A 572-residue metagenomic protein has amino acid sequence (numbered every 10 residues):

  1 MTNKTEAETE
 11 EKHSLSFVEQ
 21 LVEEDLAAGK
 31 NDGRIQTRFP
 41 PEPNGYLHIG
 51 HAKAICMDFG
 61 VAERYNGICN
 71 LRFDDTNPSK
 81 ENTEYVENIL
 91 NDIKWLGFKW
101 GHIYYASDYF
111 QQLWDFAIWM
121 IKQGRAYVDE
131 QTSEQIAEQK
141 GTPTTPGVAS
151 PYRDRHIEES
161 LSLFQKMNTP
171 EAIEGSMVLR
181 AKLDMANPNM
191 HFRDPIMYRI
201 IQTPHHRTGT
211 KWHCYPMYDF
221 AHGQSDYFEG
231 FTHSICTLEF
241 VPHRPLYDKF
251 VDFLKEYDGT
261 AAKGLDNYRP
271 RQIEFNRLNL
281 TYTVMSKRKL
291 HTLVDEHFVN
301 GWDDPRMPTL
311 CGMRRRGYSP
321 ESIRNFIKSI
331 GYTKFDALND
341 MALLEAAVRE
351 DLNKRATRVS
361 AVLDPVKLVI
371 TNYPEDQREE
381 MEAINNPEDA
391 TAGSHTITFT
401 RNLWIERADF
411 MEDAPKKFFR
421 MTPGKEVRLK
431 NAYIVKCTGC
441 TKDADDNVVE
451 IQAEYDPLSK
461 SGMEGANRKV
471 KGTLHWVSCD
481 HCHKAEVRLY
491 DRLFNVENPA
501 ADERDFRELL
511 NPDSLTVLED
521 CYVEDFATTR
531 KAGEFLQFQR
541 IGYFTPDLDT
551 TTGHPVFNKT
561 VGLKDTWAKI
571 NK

Functional and structural regions predicted by a protein language model:
M1-H13, K572: Basic/polar N-terminal segments that are highly enriched at the extreme N-terminus, encompassing both cleavable
H13-E23, A27-L90, H206-T237: N-terminal catalytic cores of NTP/NDP-binding nucleotidyl/phosphoryl-transfer enzymes
G29, D58, I89, M120 (+3 more regions): Residue-level signal for inorganic ion chemistry
P40-P43, R72-K80, H102-Q111, E134 (+5 more regions): Conserved short loop/turn motifs at secondary-structure junctions
L71, D75-N77, T83, Y105 (+4 more regions): Active-site cores that bind ATP or allylic diphosphates and position pyrophosphate for catalysis
Y85-Q111, F116-W119, G124-Y127: A glycine-rich helix N-cap at a beta->alpha junction
K263, N267-A347: Long, charged, mostly alpha-helical binding arms that flank functional sites
D295, F326-K572: Substrate/cofactor-recognition hotspot
